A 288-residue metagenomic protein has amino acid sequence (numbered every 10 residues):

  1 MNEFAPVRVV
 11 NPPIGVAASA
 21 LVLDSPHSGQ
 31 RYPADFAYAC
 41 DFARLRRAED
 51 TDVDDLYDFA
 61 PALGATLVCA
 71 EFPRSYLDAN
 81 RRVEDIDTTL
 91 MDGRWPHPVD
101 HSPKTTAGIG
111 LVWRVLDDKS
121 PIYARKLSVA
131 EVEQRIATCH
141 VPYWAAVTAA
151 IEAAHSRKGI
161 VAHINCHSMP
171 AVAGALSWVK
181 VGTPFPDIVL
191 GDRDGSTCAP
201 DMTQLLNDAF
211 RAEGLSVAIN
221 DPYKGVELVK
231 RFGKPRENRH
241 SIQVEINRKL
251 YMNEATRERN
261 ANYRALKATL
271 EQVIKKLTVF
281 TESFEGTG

Functional and structural regions predicted by a protein language model:
M1-H163, S168-G288: N-terminal catalytic or cofactor-binding beta/alpha core of small enzyme domains
